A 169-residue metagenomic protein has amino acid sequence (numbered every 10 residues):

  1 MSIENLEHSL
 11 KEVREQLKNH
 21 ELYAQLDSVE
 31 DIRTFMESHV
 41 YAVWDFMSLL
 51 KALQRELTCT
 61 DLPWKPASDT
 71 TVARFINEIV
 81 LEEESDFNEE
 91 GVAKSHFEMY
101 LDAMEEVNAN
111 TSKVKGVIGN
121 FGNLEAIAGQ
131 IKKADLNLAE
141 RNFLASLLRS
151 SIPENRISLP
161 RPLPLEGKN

Functional and structural regions predicted by a protein language model:
S2-K18, D27-K65, E82-F87, S146-N169: Alpha-helical bundle segments that constitute or directly flank the non-heme di-iron/ferroxidase center
S68: Active-site cofactor/substrate anionic-group-binding motifs, chiefly glycine- and Lys/Arg-rich phosphate-binding loops
R74-N169: Active-site-proximal alpha-helical scaffolds that flank and shape metal-associated catalytic sites
